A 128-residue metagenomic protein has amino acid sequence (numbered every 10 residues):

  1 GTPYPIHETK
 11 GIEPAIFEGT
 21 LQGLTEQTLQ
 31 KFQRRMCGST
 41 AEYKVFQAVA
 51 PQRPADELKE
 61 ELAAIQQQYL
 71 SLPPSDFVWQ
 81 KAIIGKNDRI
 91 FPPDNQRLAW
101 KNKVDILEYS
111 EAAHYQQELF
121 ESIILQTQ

Functional and structural regions predicted by a protein language model:
G1-G23, A63: Flexible "cap/lid" loop of the alpha/beta hydrolase fold
I16-T20, Q30-A41: Helix-loop "lid/cap" segments that line or gate small-molecule binding pockets
E26-Q30, S39-Q47, D56: Short, structured loop/turn "capping" segments at alpha-beta junctions
K44-F77: Hydrophobic, aromatic-rich cap/lid helix
S75-D76, K81-I84, D88: Short beta-strand/loop motif that positions the catalytic acidic residue of the alpha/beta-hydrolase fold
Q80-A82, V104-E108: Conserved beta-strand scaffold positions in the cores of enzyme catalytic domains, especially in NTP/NDP-utilizing
I90, I106-T127: Catalytic histidine-centered segment of alpha/beta-hydrolase-like enzymes
D94-D105: Active-site-adjacent alpha-helix of alpha/beta-hydrolase-fold enzymes
